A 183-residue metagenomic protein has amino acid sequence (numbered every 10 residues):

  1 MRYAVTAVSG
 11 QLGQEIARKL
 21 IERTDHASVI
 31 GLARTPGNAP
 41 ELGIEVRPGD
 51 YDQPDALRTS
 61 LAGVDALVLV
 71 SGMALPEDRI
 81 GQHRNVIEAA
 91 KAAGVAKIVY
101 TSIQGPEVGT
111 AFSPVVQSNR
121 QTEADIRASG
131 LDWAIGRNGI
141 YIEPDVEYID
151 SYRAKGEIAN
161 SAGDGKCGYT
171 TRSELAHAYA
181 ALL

Functional and structural regions predicted by a protein language model:
M1-R34, D52-D55, A62-V64, M73-I80 (+2 more regions): Oxidoreductase cofactor-interface core, primarily capturing Rossmann-like NAD(P)-dependent enzymes
T35-I44, T59: Short loop/helix-cap segments at secondary-structure boundaries that form the rim of catalytic
L42-Q53: Rossmann-fold cofactor-recognition segment
